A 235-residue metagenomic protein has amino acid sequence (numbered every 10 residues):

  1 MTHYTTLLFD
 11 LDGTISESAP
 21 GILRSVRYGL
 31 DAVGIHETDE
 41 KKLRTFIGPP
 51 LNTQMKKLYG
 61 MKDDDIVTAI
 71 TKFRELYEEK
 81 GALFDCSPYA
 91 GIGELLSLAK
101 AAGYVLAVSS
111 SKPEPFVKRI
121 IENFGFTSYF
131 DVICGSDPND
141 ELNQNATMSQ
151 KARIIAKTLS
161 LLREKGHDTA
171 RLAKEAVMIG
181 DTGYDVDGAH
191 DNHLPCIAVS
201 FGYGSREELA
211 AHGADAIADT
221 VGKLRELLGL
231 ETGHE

Functional and structural regions predicted by a protein language model:
M1-T45, Y59: Active-site neighborhood of HAD-like aspartate-dependent phosphohydrolases
H3, E79-V108, E114-I121: Short, acidic loop-to-helix structural element flanking the phosphoryl-transfer center in phosphate-processing enzymes
G29-L30, P50-D63, I120, I154-L162: Helix-loop "lid/cap" segments that line or gate small-molecule binding pockets
K57-E94, A102, H167: Metal-dependent phosphoesterase signature
E114-V177, G183-D191, R206: Substrate-recognition "cap/lid" segment bordering the active-site pocket of phosphatases
F124-G135, E208-L228: Structural recognition of alpha->loop->beta junctions
M178-A218: Acidic, Mg2+-coordinating phosphoryl-transfer loop and its flanking beta/alpha structural elements, shared across
